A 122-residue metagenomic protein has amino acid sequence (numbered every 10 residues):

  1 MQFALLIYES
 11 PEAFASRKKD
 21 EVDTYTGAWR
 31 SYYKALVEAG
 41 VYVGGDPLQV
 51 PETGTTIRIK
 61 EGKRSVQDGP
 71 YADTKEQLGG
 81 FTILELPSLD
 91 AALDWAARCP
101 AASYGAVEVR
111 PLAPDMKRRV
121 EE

Functional and structural regions predicted by a protein language model:
M1-E122: Conserved, structured core segments of small domains
